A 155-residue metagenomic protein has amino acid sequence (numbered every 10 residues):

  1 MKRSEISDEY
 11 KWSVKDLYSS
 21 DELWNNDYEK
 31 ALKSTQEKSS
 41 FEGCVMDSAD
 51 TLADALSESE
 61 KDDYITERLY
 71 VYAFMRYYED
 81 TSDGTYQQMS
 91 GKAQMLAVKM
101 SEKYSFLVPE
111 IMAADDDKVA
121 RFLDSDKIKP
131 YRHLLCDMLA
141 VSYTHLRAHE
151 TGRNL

Functional and structural regions predicted by a protein language model:
M1-R147, R153: A well-structured
